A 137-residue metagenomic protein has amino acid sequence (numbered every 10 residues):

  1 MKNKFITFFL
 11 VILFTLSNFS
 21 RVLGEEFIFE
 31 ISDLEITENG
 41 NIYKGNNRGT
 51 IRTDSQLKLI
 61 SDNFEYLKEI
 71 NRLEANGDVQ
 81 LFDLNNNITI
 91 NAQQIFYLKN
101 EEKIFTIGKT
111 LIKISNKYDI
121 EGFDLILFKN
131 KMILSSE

Functional and structural regions predicted by a protein language model:
M1-F9: Bacterial N-terminal signal peptides that target proteins for export
F8-N18: Bacterial N-terminal signal peptides
F19-E137: N-terminal amphipathic/hydrophobic interface segments
